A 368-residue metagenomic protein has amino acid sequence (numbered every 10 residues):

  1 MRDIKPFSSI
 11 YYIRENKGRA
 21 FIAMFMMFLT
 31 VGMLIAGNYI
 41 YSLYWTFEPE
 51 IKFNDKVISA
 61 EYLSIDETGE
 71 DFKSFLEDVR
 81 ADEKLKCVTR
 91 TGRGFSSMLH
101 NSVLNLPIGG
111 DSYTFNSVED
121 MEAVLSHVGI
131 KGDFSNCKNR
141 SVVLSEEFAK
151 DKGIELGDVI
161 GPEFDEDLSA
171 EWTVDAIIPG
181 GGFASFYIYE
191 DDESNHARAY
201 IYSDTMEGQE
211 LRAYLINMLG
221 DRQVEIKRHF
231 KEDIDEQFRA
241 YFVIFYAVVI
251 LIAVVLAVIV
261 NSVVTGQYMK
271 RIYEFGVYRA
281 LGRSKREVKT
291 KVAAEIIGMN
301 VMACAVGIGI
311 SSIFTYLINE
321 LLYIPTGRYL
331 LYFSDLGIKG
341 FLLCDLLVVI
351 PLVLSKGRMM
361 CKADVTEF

Functional and structural regions predicted by a protein language model:
M1-F7: Short, membrane-interfacial amphipathic segments enriched in basic
G18-W45, R239-G276, I297-I310, P351: Hydrophobic alpha-helical transmembrane segments of multi-pass inner-membrane transport and secretion
S42, T46-E236, F242: Basic-flanked hydrophobic alpha-helices used for secretion and membrane insertion
D192-S203, I244-I252, Y278-I297: Hydrophobic alpha-helical transmembrane segments
E274-N319, G340, V348: Transmembrane alpha-helical interface segments in multi-pass membrane proteins
F314-K339: Short juxtamembrane loops and helix-capping segments at transmembrane helix boundaries of multi-pass membrane proteins
G337-F368: C-terminal membrane-exit region of the final transmembrane helix in multipass inner-membrane proteins
